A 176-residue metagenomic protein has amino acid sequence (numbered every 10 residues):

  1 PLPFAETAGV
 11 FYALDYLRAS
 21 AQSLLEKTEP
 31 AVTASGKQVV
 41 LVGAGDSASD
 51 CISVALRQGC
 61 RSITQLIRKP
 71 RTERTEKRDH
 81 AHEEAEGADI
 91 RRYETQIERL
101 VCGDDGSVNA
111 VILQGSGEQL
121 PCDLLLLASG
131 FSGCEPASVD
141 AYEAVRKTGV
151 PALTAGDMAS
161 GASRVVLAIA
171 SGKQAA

Functional and structural regions predicted by a protein language model:
P1-L2: Small-residue-rich anion-binding loops in enzyme active sites
A5-E6, G59, G87, T148: Short, structured coil segments at secondary-structure junctions
G9-L17: Conserved beta-strand -> loop -> alpha-helix junction used to position metal-binding or nucleic-acid-contacting
V10-F11, R91-R92, A152-T154: Conserved beta-strand scaffold positions in the cores of enzyme catalytic domains, especially in NTP/NDP-utilizing
Y16-E73, G117-Q119, L124-A176: Rossmann-like dinucleotide/flavin-binding elements
A34, T72-I90: Short acidic, glycine/proline-enriched helix-loop-strand junctions
E94-S107: A conserved short coil-to-beta-strand element within the FAD-binding core of flavoproteins
N109-L113: Short polybasic amphipathic segments
